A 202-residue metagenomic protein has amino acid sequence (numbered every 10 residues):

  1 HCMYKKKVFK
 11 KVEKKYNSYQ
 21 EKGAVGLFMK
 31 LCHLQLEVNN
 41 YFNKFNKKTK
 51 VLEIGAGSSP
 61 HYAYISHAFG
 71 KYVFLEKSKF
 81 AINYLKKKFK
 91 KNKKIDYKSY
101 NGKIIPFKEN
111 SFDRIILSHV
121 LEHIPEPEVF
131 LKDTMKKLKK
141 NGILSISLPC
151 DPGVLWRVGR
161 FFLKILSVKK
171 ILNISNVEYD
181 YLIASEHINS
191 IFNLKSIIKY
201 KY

Functional and structural regions predicted by a protein language model:
Y4, V8-V12, Y16-L31, P125-K136 (+1 more regions): S-adenosyl-L-methionine-dependent methyltransferase catalytic module, highlighting the catalytic core
F28-K48: Conserved alpha-helix/loop element of class I SAM-dependent methyltransferases that forms part of the SAM/SAH-binding
K48-G57: Conserved class I S-adenosyl-L-methionine
K50, G70-K71, I143: Residues at the starts of beta-strands that form the adenosine-phosphate
S58-I104: Class I SAM-dependent methyltransferase SAM/SAH-binding core
F74, Y97, H123, I146-S147: Conserved SAM-binding loop
K103-I115: A short acidic, Gly/Pro-enriched loop at the edge of an enzyme's catalytic core that lines a small-molecule cofactor
R114-P125: A short SAM/SAH-binding and catalytic strip from SAM-dependent methyltransferases
